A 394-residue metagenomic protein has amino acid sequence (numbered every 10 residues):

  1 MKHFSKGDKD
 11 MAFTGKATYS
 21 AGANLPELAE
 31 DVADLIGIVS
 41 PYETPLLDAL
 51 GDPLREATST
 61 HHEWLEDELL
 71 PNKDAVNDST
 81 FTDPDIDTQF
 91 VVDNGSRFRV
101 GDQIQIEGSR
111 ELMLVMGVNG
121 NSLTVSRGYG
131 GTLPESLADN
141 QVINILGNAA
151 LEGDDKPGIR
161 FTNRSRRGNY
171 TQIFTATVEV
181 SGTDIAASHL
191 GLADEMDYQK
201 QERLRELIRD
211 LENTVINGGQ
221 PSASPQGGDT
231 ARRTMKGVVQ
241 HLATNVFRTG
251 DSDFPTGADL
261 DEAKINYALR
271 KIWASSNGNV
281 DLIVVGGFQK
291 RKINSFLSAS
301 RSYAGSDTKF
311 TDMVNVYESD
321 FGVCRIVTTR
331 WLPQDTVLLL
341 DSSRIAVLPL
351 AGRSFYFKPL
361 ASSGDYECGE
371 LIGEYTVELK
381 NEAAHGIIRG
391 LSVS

Functional and structural regions predicted by a protein language model:
H3-E56, T60, L65-D67, G168-N169 (+5 more regions): Sequence/fold signature of self-assembling virion shell proteins
T14-E135: Autoprocessing Asn-cyclization modules and mimics
A17-E27, R110, L123-G182: Cys-His-centered catalytic/binding microenvironment captured across papain-like cysteine peptidases and homologous
T82-Q89, G101, L137-N144, G153-D155 (+1 more regions): Glycine-centered loop/turn motifs
Q103-E107, N144, E370: Hydrophobic beta-strand signal
T162-K264: Alpha-helical scaffold segments that mediate packing/assembly in large oligomeric complexes
R209-Q220, G278, S302, S306 (+1 more regions): Intrinsically disordered or highly flexible coil/loop and linker segments, enriched in small and charged/polar residues
G250-E318: Long, well-ordered mid-to-C-terminal structural blocks that present hydrophobic/aromatic surfaces
